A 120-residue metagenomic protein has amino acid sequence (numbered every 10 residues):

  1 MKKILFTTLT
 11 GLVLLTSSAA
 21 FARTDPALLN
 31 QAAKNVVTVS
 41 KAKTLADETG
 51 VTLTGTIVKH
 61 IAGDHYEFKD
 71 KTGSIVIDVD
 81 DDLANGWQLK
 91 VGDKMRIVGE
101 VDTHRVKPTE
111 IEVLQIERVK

Functional and structural regions predicted by a protein language model:
I4-T7, S18-K120: OB-fold and OB-like single-stranded nucleic-acid-recognition modules and their adjacent interaction interfaces
T7-V13: Sec-dependent N-terminal signal peptides
